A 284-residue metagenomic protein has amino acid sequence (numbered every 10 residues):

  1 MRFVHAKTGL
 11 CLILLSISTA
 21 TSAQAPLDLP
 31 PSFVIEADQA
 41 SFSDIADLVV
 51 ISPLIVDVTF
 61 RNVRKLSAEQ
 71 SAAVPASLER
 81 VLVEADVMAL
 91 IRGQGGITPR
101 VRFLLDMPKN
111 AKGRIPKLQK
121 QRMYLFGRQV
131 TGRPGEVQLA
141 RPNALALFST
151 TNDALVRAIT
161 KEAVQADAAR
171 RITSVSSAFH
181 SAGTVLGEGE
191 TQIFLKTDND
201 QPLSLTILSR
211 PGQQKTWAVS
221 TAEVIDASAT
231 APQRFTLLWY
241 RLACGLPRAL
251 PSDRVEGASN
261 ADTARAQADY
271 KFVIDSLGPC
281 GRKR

Functional and structural regions predicted by a protein language model:
M1-L10: Bacterial N-terminal signal peptides that target proteins for export
S16-A20: N-terminal signal peptide c-region/cleavage motif recognized by signal peptidases
S22-R284: Transition segments tied to proteolytic processing and entry into folded domains
